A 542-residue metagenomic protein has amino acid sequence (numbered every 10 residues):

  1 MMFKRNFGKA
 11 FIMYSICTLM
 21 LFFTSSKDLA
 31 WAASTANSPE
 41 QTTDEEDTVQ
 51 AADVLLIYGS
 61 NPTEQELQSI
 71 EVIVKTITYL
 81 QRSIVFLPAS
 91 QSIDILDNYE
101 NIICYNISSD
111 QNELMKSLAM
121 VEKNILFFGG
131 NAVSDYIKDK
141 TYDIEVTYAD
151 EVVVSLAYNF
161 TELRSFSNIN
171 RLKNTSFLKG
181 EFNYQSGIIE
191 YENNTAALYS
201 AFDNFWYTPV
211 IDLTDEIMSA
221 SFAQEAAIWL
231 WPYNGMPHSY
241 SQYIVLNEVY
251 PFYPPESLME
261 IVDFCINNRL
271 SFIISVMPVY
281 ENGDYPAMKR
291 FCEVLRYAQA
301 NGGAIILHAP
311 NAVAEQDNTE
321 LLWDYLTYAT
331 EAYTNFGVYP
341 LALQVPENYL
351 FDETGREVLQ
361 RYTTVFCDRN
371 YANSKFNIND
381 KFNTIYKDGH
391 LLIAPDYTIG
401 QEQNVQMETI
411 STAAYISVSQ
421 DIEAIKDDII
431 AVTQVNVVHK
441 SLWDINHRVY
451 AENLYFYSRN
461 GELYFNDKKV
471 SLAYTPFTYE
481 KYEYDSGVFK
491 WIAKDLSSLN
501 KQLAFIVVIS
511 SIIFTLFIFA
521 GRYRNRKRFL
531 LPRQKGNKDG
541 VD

Functional and structural regions predicted by a protein language model:
A52-D53, N98-Y99, N124, D143-E151 (+2 more regions): A glycine-centered loop/beta-turn motif at secondary-structure junctions
A52-G59, L126-D139, N268-Y362, A372-N377: Metal-dependent polysaccharide deacetylase catalytic core of the NodB/CE4 family, i.e., the active-site-bearing domain
S108-S167: A glycine-rich, often tryptophan-bearing local segment used as a flexible ligand/cofactor-contacting loop or short
E145-V146, N282-P286, L295-Y297, A304 (+2 more regions): Active-site-adjacent pocket scaffolds in enzyme catalytic domains
M218-S219, A227-Y297, N301: Active-site beta->alpha N-cap acidic-glycine motif
Y233-H238, D263-R269, I273-N282, T364-N377 (+1 more regions): C-terminal domain-boundary segment and adjacent tail
Y233-N234, S241-P255, Y349, G389-R448: Catalytic grooves of carbohydrate-active enzymes
R526-D542: Cytoplasmic C-terminal tails of single-pass
